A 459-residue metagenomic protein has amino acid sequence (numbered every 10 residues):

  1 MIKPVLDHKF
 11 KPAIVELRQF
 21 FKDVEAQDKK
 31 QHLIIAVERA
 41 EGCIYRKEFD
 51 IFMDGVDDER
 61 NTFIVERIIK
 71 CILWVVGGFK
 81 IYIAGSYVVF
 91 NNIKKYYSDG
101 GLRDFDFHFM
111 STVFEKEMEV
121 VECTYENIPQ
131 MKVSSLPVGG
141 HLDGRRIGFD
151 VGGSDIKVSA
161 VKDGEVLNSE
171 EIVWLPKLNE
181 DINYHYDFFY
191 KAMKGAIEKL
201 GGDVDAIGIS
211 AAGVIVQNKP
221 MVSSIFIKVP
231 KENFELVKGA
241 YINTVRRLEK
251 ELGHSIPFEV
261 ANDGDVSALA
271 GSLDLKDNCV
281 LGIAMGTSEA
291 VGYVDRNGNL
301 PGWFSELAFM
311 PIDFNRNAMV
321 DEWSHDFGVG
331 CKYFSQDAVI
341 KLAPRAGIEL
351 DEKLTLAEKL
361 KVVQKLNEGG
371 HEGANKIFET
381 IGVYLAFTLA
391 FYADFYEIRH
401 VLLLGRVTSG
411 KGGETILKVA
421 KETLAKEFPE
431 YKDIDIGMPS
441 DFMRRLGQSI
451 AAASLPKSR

Functional and structural regions predicted by a protein language model:
I2-P12, V166-E170, W174-Y190, K250 (+3 more regions): Glycine-rich phosphate-binding loop plus the immediately following alpha-helix
I2-S134: N-terminal accessory interaction module
D28-Y45, A211-N218, F327-V383, I398-H400 (+1 more regions): A mobile "lid/hinge" subdomain adjacent to the ATP/sugar-phosphate binding pocket shared across diverse ATP-dependent
Q31-V56, V151-K191, G195, G202 (+3 more regions): Short glycine-rich, Thr/Ser-proximal phosphate-binding strand/loop in the N-terminal lobe of ATP-dependent enzymes
D54-E66, K70-V76, Y87, N91-C123 (+6 more regions): Glycine-rich phosphate-binding loop and adjoining helix at the ATP-binding site of ATP-dependent phosphoryl-transfer
I72-G77, Y190-A206, L389-V401: Phosphate/pyrophosphate-binding loops at sites that engage ATP/ADP/AMP, CoA/4′-phosphopantetheine, polyphosphate
K80-Y82, G144-D150, V204-G208, E259 (+3 more regions): Short glycine-aspartate micro-motif
V133-N168, G282-N297, Q336, I340-D351: Gly/Thr-rich phosphate-binding beta-strand-loop-beta motif of the actin/hexokinase/Hsp70
